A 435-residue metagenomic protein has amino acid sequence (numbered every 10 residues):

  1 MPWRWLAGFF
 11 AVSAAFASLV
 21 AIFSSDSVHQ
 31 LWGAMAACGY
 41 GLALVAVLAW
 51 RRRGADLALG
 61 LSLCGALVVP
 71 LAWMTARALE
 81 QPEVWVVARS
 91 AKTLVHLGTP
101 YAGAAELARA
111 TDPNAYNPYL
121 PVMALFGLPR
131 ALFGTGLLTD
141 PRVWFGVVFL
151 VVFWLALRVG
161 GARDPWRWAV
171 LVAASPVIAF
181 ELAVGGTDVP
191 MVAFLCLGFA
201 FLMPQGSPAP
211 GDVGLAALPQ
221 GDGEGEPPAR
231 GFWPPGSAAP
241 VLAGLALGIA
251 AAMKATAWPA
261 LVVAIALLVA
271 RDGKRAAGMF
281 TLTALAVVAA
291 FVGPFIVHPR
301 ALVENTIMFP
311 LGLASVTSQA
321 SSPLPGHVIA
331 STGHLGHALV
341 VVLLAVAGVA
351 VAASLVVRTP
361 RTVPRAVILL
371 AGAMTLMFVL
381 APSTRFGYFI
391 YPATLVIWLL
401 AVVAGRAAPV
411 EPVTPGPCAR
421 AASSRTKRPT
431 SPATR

Functional and structural regions predicted by a protein language model:
M1-L63, V69-F199, M203-S207, G231-W233 (+2 more regions): Primarily membrane-embedded glycan-assembly and transfer machineries that use lipid-linked glycans
D140, W144, I249, R406-T414: Short alpha-helical "patches" and their helix-cap loops
P165, I178, G211, G244 (+3 more regions): Residue-level detector of transmembrane insertion/anchoring sites
C196, P392-G416: Alpha-helical transmembrane segments of multi-pass integral membrane proteins, characterized by long hydrophobic
P210-R230, R406-R435: Short, intrinsically disordered terminal tails adjacent to the first/last structured region
S237, V241-L245, A276-A277: Hydrophobic alpha-helical transmembrane segments of integral membrane proteins, especially multi-pass transporters
V241, L245-V269, P382-Y388: Transmembrane helices and adjacent periplasmic/lumenal helix-loop junctions of polyprenol-phosphate-dependent
